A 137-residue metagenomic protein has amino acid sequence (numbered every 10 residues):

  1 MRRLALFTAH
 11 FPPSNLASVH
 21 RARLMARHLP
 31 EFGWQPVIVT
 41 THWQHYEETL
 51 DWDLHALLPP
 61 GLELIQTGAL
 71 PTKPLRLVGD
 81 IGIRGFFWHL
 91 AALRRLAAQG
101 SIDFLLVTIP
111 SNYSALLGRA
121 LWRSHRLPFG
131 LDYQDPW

Functional and structural regions predicted by a protein language model:
M1-A69: N-terminal subdomain of nucleotide-sugar transferases
R3, D103-F104: Structural motif
P13, K73, S114: Short glycine-rich, flexible loops that bind phosphorylated cofactors or substrates
P60-L90: A short, charged, and often flexible helix/loop element on the N-terminal side of the glycosyltransferase catalytic
I81-A91, F104-H125, L131-W137: An aromatic- and histidine-rich active-site surface loop
L96-I102: Glycine-rich phosphate-binding loop signature in dinucleotide/nucleotide-binding domains
